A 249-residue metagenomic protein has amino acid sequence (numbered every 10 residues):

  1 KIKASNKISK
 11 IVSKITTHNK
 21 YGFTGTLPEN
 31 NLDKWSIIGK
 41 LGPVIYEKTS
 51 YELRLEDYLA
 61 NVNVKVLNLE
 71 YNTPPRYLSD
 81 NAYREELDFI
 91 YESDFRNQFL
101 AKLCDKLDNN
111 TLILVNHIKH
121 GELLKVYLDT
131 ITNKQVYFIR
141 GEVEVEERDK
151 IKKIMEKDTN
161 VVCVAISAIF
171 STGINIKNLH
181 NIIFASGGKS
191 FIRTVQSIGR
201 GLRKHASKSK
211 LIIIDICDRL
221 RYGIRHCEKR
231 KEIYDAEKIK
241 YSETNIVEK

Functional and structural regions predicted by a protein language model:
K1-K65, Y234: Post-DEXD/H (motif II) to motif III coupling segment of the RecA-like Helicase ATP-binding lobe
I11-T17, K177, G199, K204-K208: Short, conserved loop/helix-junction motifs that constitute active-site signature segments in enzyme catalytic cores
T17-Y21, N110, D158-V162: Loop/turn-to-beta-strand initiation segments
L27, K189-I213, K231: Conserved SF2 helicase motif VI
R76-N116, E122-T130: Conserved interdomain hinge at the start of the Helicase C-terminal
E85, H205-K249: C-terminal helicase lobe
E122-L123, N133-S171: Conserved helicase ATPase core of P-loop NTP-dependent helicases/translocases
A165, T172-G187, Q196, L211-D215: A short beta-strand element within the Helicase C-terminal
